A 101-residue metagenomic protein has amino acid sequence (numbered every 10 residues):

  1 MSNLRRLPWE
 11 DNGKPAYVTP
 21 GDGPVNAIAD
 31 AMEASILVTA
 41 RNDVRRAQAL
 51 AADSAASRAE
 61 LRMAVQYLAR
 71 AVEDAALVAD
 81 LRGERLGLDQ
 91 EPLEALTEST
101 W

Functional and structural regions predicted by a protein language model:
M1-W101: Hydrophobic alpha-helical segments that drive targeting, anchoring, or assembly
